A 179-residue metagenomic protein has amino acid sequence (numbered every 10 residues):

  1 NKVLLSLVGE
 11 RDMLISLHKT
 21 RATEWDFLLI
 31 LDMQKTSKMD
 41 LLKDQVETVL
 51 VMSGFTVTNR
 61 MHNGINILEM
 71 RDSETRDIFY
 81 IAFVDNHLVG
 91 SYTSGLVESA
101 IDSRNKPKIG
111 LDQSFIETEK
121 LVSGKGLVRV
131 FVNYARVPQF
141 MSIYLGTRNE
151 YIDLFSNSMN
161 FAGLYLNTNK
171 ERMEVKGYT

Functional and structural regions predicted by a protein language model:
N1-E119: Single conserved position on a long alpha-helix in the C-terminal lobe of the eukaryotic protein kinase
D72-R76, T93, S114-T179: Leucine-rich, highly hydrophobic segment in Treponema pallidum outer-membrane-associated proteins
